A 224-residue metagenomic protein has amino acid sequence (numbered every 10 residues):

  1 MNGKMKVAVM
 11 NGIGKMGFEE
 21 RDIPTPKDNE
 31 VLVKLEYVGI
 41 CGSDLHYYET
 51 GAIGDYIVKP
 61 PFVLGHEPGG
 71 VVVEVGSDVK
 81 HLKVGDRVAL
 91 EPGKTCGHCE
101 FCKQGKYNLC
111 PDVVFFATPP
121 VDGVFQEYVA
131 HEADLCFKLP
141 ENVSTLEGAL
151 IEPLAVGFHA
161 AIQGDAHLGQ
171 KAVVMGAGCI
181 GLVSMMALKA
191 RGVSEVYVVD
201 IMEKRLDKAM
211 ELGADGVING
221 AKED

Functional and structural regions predicted by a protein language model:
K4, L168-K171, V193: Phosphate-coordination loops involved in phosphoryl transfer and adenosine-cofactor binding
G12, T50, S77, E141 (+2 more regions): Short, conserved catalytic or interaction motifs in soluble domains
P24-V38, I53-E100, P140-N142: Glycine-rich beta-strand-centered segment in the early N-terminal region that forms part of a ligand/cofactor-binding
S43-E49: Cytochrome P450 core scaffold surrounding the K-helix E-X-X-R motif and the conserved "meander" helix-loop region
C96-M175: NAD(P)H dinucleotide-binding glycine-rich loop of Rossmann-like/cofactor-binding domains, especially the beta1-alpha1
I162, M185-A190: Surface-exposed amphipathic alpha-helices with a cationic face
V174-A177, K189-D224: Adenosine-nucleotide cofactor-binding segment
G181-L182: N-terminal Rossmann-fold NAD(P) dinucleotide-binding loop
